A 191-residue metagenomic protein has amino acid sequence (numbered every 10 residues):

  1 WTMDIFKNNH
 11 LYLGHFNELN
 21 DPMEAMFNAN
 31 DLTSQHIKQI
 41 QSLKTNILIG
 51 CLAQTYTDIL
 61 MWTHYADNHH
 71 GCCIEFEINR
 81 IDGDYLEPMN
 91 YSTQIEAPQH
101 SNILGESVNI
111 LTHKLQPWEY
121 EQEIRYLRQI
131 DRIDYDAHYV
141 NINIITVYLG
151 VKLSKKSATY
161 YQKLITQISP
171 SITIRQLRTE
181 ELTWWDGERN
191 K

Functional and structural regions predicted by a protein language model:
W1-K191: Partner-binding and oligomerization surfaces adjacent to conserved cores of proteins that assemble macromolecular
